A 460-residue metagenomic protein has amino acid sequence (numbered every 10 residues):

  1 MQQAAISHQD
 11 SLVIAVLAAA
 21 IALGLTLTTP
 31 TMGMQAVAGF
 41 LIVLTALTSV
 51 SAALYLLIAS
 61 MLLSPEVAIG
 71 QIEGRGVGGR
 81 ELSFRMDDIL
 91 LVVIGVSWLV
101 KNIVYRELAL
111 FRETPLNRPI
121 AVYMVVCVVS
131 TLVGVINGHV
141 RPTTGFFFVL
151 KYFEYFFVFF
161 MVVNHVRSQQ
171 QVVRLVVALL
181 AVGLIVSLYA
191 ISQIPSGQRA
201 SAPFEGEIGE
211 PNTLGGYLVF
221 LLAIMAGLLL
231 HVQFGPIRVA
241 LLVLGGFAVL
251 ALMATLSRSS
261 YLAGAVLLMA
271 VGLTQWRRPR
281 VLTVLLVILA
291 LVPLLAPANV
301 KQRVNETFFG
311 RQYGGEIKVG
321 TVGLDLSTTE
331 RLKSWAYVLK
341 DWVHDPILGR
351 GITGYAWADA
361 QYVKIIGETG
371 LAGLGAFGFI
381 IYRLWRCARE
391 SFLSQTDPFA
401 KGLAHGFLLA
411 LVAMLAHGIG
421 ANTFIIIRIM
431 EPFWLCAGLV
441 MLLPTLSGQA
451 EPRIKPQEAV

Functional and structural regions predicted by a protein language model:
M1-L27, G39-I42, G95, I120-L132 (+10 more regions): Alpha-helical transmembrane segments of multi-pass inner-membrane proteins
M1-V129, R167-V177, L229-V239, S394-G402 (+1 more regions): Transmembrane signal-anchor hairpin modules in multi-pass inner-membrane enzymes, especially those that act on
I6-S7, L188, I194-G197, L250-T255 (+4 more regions): A membrane-periplasm/extracellular boundary helix in multi-pass inner-membrane enzymes that assemble envelope glycans
A19, L44, L268, L282 (+3 more regions): Transmembrane alpha-helices of multi-pass inner-membrane enzymes
V67-G74, T131-H139, Q193-R199: Juxtamembrane "helix-exit" motif on the non-cytosolic side of transmembrane helices
L82-M86, F147-Y152, E207-V219, I366 (+2 more regions): Membrane-interface micro-motifs in multi-pass membrane enzymes
P211, L256-S259, A356-D359, A421-P432: Membrane-interface catalytic loops of GT-C/OST-like multi-pass glycosylation enzymes that act
E306-I365, T369-A376: TM-adjacent membrane-interface loops and short helices in multi-pass inner/ER membrane proteins
